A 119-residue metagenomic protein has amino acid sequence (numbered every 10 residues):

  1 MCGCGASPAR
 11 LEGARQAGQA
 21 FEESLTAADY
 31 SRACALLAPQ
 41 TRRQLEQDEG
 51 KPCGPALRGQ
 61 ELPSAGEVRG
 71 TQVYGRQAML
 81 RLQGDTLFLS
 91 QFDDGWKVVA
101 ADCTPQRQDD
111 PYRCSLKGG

Functional and structural regions predicted by a protein language model:
C2-E23: Short, low-complexity N-terminal intrinsically disordered segments enriched in polar/charged residues
C2-G3, A14-R15, C34, G70 (+1 more regions): Generic alpha-helix detector with strongest preference for long hydrophobic helices that associate with membranes
S7-L11, R43-D93, A100-Q108, Y112-G119: Surface-exposed, charged secondary-structure patches
F21-E22, C34, W96-K97: Broad hydrophobic/π-residue packing in well-ordered secondary structure
D29-R42: Short, well-ordered alpha-helical segments enriched in acidic and aromatic residues
